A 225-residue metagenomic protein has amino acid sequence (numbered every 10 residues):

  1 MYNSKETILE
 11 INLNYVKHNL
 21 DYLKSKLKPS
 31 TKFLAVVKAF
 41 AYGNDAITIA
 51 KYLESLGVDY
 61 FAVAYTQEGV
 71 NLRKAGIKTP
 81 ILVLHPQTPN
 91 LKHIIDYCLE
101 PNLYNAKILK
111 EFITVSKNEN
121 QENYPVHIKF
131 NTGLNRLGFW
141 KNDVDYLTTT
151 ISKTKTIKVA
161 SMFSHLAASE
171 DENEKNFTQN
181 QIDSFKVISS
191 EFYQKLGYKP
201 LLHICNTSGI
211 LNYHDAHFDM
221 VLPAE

Functional and structural regions predicted by a protein language model:
Y2-N3, T7-E10, Y15-H18, T31-H203 (+1 more regions): Active-site-proximal beta-alpha core segment in soluble small-molecule metabolic enzymes
K26: Conserved PLP-enzyme active-site core in the AAT-like
L211-E225: Active-site loop ensemble at the mouth of alpha/beta enzyme cores that anchors a bound cofactor
